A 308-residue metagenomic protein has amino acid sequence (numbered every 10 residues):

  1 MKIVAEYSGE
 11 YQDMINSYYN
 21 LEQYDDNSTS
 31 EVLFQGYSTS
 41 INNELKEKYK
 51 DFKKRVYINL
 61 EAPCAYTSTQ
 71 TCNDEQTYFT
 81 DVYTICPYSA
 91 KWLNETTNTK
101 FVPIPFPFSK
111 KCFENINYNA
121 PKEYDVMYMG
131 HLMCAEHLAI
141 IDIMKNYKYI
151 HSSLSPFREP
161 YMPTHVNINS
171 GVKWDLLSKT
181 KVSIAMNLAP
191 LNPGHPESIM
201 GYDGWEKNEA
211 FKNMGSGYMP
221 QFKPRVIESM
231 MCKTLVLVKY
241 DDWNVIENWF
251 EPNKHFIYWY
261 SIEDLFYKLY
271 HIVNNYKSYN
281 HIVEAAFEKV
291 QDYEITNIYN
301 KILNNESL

Functional and structural regions predicted by a protein language model:
M1-Y24, S28-S30, F34-E47, D51 (+1 more regions): Nucleotide-sugar donor-binding catalytic core of glycosyltransferases
L188, V236, K254-Y260, K301-L308: Short, contiguous hydrophobic alpha-helices characteristic of membrane insertion segments
S229, F256, A286: Hydrophobic, well-ordered secondary-structure elements that form the walls of internal hydrophobic environments
F256-I262, I272-Y276: Conserved acidic donor-binding segment of nucleotide-sugar-dependent glycosyltransferases
N274-S307: A charged, aromatic-enriched C-terminal amphipathic alpha-helix characteristic of glycosyltransferases across folds
